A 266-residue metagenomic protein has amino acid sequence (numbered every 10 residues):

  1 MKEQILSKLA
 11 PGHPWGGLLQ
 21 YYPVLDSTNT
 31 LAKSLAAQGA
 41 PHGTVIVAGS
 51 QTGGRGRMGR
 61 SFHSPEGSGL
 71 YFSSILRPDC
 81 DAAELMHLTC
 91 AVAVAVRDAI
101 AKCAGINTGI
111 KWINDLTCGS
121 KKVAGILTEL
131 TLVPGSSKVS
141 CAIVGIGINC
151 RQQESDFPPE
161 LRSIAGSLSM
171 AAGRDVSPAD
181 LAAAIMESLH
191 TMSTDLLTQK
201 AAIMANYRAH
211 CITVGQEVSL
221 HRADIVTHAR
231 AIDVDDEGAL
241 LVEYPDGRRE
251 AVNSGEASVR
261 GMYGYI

Functional and structural regions predicted by a protein language model:
M1-K102, A124, L132, V176 (+1 more regions): N-terminal lobe of the biotin/lipoate ligase/transferase fold
P14, A82, H87-T108, C118-I266: Long, positively charged amphipathic alpha-helical accessory segments at protein N-termini or as interdomain linkers
P23, I110-W112: Short loop/edge segments at beta-strand edges and connector loops that shape dinucleotide/nucleotide cofactor-binding
